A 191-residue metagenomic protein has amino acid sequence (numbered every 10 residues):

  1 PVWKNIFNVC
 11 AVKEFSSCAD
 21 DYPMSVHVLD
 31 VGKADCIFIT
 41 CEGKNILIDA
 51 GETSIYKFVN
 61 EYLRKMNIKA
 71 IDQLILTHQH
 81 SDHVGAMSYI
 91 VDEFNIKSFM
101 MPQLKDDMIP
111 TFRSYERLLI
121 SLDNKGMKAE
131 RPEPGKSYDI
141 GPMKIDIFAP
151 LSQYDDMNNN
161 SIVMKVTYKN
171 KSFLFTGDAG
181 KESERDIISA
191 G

Functional and structural regions predicted by a protein language model:
P1-G191: Non-globular, low-confidence helical/coil segments that flank catalytic cores
